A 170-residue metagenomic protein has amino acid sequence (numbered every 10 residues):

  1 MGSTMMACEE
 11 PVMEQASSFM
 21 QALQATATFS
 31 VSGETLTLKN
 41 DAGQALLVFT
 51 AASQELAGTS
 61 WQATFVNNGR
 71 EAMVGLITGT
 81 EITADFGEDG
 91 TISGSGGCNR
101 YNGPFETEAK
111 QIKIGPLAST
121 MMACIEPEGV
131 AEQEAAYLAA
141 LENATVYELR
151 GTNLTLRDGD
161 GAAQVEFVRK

Functional and structural regions predicted by a protein language model:
M1-K170: Lipid interaction determinants
